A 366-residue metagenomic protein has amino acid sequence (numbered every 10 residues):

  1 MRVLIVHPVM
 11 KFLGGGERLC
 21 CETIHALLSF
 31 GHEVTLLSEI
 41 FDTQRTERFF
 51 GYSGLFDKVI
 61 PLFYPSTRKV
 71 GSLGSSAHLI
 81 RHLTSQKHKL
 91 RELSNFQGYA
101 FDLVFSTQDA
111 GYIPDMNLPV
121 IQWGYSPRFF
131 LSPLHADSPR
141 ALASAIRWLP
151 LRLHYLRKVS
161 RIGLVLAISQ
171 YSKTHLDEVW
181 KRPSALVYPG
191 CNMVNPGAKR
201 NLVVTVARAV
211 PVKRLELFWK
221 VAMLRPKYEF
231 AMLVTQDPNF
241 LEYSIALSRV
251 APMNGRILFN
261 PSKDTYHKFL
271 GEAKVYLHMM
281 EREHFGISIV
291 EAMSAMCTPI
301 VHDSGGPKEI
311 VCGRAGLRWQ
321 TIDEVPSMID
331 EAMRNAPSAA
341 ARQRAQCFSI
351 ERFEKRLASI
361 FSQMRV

Functional and structural regions predicted by a protein language model:
I40, E229-I245, F259: Glycosyltransferase donor-sugar binding loop
S94, S138-V165: Membrane-proximal helix-turn-helix segments that form the acceptor-binding/catalytic region of lipid-linked
L166, C191, P196-K213, W219-R225 (+1 more regions): Conserved donor-binding/catalytic core segment of Leloir-type glycosyltransferases
S244-S262: Nucleotide-activated donor-binding/catalytic signature segment of Leloir-type glycosyltransferases, i.e., the conserved
E281: Aromatic "clamp/platform" in nucleotide-sugar-dependent glycosyltransferases that forms part of the donor/acceptor
T298-V301: Short hydrophobic beta-strand element within catalytic cores of glycosyltransferases and related nucleotide-activated
G313-D323, D330-R334: Conserved acidic donor-binding segment of nucleotide-sugar-dependent glycosyltransferases
D323, M333-M364: A charged, aromatic-enriched C-terminal amphipathic alpha-helix characteristic of glycosyltransferases across folds
